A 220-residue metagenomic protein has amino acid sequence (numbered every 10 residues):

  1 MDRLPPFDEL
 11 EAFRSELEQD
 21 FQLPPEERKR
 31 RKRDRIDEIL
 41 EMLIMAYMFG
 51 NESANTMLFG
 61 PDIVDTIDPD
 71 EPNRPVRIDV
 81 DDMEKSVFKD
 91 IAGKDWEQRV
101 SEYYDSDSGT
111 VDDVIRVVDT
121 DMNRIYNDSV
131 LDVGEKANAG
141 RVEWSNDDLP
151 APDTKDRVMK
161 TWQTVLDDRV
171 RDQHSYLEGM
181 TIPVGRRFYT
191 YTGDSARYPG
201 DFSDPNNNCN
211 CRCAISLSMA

Functional and structural regions predicted by a protein language model:
M1-N210, S216-A220: Domain-core detector
